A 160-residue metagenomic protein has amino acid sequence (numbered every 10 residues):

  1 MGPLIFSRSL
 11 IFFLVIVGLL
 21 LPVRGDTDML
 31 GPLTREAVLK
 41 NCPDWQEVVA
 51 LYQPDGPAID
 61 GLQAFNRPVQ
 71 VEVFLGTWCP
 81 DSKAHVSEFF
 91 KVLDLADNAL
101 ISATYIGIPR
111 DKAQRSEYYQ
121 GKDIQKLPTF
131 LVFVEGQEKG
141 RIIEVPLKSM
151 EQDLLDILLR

Functional and structural regions predicted by a protein language model:
M1-I11: Bacterial N-terminal signal peptides that target proteins for export
S9-L20: Bacterial N-terminal signal peptides
G25-N66: N-terminal leader/targeting and pre-domain segments
Q63-Q70, E88-I106: Conserved helix-turn-beta segment immediately C-terminal to the redox Cys motif in thioredoxin-like folds
V73-T77, L100-Q114: Thiol-based oxidoreductase modules, predominantly thioredoxin-like and allied folds used for disulfide exchange
T77-H85: Conserved redox-active cysteine motifs that mediate thiol-disulfide chemistry, especially di-cysteine Cys-X(1-2)-Cys
K126, V132-R160: Non-catalytic, surface beta->alpha helical segment in thiol-disulfide oxidoreductase systems
